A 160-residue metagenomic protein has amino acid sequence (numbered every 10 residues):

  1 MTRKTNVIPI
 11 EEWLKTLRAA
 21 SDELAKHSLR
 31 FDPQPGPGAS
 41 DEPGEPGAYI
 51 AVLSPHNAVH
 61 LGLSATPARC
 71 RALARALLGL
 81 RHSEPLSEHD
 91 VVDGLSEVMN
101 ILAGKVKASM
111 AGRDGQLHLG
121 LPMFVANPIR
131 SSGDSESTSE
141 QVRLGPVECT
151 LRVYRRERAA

Functional and structural regions predicted by a protein language model:
M1-A160: N-terminal auxiliary interaction/assembly segments of multi-subunit proteins
